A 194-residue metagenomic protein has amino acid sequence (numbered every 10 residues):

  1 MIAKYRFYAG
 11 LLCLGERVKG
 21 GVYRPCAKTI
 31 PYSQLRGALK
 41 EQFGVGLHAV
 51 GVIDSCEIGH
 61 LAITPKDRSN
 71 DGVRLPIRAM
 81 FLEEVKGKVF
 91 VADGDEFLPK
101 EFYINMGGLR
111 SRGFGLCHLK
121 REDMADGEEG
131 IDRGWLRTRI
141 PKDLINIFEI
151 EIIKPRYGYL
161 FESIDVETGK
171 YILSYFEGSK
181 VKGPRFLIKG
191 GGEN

Functional and structural regions predicted by a protein language model:
M1-N194: Conserved active-site/ligand-binding neighborhood in enzyme cores
